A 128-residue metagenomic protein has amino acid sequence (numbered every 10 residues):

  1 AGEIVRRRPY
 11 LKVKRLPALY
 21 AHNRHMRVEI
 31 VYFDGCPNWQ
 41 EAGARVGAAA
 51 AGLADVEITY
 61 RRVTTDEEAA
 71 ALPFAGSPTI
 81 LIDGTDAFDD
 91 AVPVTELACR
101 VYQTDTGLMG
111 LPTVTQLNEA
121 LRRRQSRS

Functional and structural regions predicted by a protein language model:
M26-A48: Local sequence-structure signature of Cys/Sec-based thiol-disulfide redox active-site neighborhoods
V56-D66: Thiol-based oxidoreductase modules, predominantly thioredoxin-like and allied folds used for disulfide exchange
L72-G76: Thiol/disulfide oxidoreductase modules built on the thioredoxin-like
P78-A87: A short, hydrophobic beta-strand/beta-hairpin element that forms part of a small beta-sheet core
A87-R122: Non-catalytic, surface beta->alpha helical segment in thiol-disulfide oxidoreductase systems
